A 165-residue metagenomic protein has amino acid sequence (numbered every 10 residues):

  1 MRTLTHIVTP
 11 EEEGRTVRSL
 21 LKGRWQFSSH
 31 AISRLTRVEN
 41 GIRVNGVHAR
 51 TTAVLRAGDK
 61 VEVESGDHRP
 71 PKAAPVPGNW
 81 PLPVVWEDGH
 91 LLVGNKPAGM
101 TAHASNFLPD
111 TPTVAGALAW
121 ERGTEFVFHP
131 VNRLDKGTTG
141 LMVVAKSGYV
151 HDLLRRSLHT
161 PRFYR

Functional and structural regions predicted by a protein language model:
M1-R165: RNA pseudouridine synthases
